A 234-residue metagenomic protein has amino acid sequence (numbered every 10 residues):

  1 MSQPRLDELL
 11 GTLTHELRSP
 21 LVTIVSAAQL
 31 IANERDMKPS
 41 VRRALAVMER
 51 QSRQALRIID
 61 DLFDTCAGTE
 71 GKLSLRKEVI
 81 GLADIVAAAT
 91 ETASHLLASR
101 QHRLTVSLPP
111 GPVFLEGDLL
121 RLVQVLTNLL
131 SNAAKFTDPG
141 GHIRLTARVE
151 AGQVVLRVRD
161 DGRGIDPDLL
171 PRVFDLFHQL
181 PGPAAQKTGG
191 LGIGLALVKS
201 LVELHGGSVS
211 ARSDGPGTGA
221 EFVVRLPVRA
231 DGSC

Functional and structural regions predicted by a protein language model:
M1-L30: Primarily the dimerization/phosphotransfer
R50-A55: Short alpha-helical segment of the dimerization/phosphotransfer core of two-component systems
E70-L75, F114-G117: Conserved micro-motifs of the catalytic ATP-binding
R76-G81, A98, R103-V113: Conserved catalytic submotifs in the C-terminal HATPase_c
I165-Q179: Short conserved segment of the HATPase_c
